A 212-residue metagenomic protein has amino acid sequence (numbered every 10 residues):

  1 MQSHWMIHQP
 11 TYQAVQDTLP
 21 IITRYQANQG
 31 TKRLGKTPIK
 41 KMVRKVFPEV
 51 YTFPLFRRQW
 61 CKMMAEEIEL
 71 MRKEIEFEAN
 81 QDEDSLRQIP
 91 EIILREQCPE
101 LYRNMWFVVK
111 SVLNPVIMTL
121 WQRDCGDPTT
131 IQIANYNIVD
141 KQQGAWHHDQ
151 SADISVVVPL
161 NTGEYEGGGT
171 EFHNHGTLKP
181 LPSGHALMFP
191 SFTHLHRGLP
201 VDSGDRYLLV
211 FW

Functional and structural regions predicted by a protein language model:
M1-S3: Intrinsically disordered, low-structural-confidence terminal and linker regions
I7, A14, F47-P48, Q81-D84 (+4 more regions): Short, functionally important structural connectors and interaction interfaces within domains
H8-P10, Q16-I21, G35-K41, K45 (+9 more regions): FAD-dinucleotide binding site
V15, I21-R123: Non-heme Fe(II)/2-oxoglutarate
F107-W212: Catalytic core of non-heme Fe(II) oxygenases with the double-stranded beta-helix
